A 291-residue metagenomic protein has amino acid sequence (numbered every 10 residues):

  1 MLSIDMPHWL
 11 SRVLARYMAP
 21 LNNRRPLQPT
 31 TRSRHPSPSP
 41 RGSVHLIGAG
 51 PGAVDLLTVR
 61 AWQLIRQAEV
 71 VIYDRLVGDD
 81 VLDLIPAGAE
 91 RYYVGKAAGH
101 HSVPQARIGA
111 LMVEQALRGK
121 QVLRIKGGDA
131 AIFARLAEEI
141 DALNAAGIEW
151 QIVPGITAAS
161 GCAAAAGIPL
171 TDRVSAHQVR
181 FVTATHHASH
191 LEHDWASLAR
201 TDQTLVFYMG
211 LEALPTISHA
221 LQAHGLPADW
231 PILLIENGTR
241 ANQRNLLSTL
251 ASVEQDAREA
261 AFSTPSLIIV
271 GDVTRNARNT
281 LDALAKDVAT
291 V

Functional and structural regions predicted by a protein language model:
M1-V54, V59-V153, E254: Class I S-adenosyl-L-methionine
L2-P36, R41-L46, R107, L117-V122 (+2 more regions): A contiguous loop/helix-start segment that scaffolds small-molecule binding in enzyme catalytic cores
A53, D129-T201, R244-L247: Class I SAM-dependent methyltransferase SAM-binding "motif I" and its flanking Rossmann-like core
Y73, K126, T183, M209 (+1 more regions): Short beta-strand/turn micro-motifs composed of small residues that flank or help shape donor/cofactor-binding pockets
V81-L82, L143, C162, I217 (+1 more regions): Hydrophobic packing residues within well-ordered alpha-helices of enzyme cores
I85, A166, L221, G225: Active-site catalytic pocket residues across diverse enzymes, especially alpha/beta-hydrolases
A89-K96, G147-Q151, L170-R180, G225-L234: Short hydrophobic/aromatic-enriched beta-strand-loop microsegments
